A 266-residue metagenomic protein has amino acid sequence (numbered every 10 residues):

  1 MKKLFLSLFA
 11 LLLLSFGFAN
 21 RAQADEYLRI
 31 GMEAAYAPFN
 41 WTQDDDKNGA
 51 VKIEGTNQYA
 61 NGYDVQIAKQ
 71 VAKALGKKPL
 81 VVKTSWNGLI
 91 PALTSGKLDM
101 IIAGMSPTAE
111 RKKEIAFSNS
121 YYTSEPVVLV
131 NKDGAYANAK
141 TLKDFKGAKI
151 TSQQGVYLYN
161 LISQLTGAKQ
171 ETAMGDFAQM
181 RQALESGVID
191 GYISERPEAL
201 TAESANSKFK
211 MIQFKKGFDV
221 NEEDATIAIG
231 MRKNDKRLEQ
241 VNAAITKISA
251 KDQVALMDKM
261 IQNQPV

Functional and structural regions predicted by a protein language model:
A24-G104, K113: Extracytoplasmic small-molecule ligand-binding "clamshell" domains of the periplasmic binding protein/Venus flytrap
R29-W41, F117-A139, I229-M231: Hydrophobic/proline-rich hinge and linker segments of small-molecule sensing/allosteric domains, predominantly
A34-A35, T123-V130, S204-I245, Q262-V266: Periplasmic-binding protein-like
Q43-G55, A68-G76, G155-D176, R181 (+1 more regions): Ligand-binding cleft/hinge of the Venus flytrap
N48-G49, K132-K149: Flexible hinge/capping segments at coil-to-helix
Y63-V65, L80-P91, A137, T172-S186: Short helix-initiation/N-cap motifs at beta->coil->alpha
G88, G104-K113, L161-Q164, D190-E223: A ligand-binding cleft/hinge motif common to bilobed small-molecule-binding domains
Y157-E171, A243-V266: Ligand-binding clefts/hinges and TM-proximal coupling segments of bilobed small-molecule sensing domains
